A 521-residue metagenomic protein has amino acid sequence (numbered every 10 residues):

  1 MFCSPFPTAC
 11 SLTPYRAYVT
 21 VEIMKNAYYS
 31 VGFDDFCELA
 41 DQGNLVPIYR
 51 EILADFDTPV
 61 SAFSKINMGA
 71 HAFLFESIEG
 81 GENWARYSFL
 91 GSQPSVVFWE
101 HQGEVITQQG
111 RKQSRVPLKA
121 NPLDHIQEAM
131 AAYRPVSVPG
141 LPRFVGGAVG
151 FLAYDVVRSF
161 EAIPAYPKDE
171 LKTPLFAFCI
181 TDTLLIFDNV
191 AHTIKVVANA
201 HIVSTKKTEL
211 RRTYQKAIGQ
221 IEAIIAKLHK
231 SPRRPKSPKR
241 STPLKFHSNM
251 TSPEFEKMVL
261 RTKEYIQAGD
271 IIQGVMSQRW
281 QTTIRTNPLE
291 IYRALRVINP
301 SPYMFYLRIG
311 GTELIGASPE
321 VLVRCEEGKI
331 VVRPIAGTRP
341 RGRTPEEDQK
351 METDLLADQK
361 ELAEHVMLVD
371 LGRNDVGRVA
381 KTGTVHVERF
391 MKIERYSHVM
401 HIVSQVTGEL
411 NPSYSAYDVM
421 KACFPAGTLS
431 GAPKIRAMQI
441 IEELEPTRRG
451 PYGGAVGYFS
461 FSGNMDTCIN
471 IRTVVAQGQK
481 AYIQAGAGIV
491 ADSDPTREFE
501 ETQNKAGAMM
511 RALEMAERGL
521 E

Functional and structural regions predicted by a protein language model:
M1, V19-M24: Short hydrophobic transmembrane-like helices used for membrane targeting/insertion
S11-T20: Short, positively charged and aromatic/hydrophobic N-terminal segments
I23-E521: Extended alpha-helical targeting/anchoring segments, especially N-terminal organellar/secretory targeting helices
